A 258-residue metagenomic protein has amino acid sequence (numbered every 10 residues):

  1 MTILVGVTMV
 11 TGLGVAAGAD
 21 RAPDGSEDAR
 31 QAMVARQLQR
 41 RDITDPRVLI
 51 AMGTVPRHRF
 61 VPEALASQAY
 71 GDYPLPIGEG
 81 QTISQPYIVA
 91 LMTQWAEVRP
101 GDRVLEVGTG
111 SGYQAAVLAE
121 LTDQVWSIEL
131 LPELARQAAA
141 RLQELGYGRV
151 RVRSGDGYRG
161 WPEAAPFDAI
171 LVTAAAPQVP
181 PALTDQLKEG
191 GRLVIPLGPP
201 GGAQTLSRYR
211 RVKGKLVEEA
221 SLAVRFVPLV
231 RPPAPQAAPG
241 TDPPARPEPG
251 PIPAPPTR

Functional and structural regions predicted by a protein language model:
M1-G12: Bacterial N-terminal signal peptides
A17-L105, Y113-V117, L121, L134-R136 (+2 more regions): Class I SAM-dependent transferase core
E97-L216, T241, P249-A254: Conserved nucleotide-cofactor-binding alpha/beta core module
E218-R258: Low-complexity, Gly/Ser/Thr/Pro-rich intrinsically disordered linker/tail segments
